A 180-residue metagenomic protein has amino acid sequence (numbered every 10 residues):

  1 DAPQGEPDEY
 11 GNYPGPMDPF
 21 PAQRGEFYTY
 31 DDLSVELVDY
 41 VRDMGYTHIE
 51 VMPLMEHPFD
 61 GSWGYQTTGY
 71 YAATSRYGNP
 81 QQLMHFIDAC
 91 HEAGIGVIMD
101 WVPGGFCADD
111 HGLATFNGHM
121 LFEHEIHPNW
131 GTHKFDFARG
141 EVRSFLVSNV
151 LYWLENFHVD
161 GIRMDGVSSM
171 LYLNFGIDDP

Functional and structural regions predicted by a protein language model:
A2-P180: Substrate-binding/active-site clefts of carbohydrate-active enzymes
